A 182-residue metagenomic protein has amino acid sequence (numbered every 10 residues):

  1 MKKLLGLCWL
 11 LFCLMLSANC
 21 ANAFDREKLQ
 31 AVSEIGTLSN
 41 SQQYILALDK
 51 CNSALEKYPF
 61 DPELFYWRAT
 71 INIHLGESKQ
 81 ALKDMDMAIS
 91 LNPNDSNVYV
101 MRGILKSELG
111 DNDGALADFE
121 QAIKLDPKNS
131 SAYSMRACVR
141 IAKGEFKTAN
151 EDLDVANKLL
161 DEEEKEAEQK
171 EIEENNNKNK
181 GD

Functional and structural regions predicted by a protein language model:
K2-D182: Alpha-helical tetratricopeptide repeat
